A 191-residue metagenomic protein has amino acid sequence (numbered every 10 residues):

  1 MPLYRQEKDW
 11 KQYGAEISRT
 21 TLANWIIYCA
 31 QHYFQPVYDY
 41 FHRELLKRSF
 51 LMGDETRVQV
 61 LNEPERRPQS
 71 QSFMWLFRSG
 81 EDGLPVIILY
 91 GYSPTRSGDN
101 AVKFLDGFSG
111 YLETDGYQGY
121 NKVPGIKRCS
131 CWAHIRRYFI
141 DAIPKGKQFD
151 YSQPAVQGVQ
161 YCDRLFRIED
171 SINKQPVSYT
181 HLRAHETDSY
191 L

Functional and structural regions predicted by a protein language model:
M1-K8: Short, charged amphipathic recognition helices of the HTH superfamily and cognate SANT/SANTA-like modules
W10-E16, N24-W25, F34-T114: RNase H-like nuclease fold core
T20: Key DNA-contact positions within bacterial/archaeal DNA-binding proteins
V60-N62, P85-I87, Y120-V123, F139-A142: Short helix/loop capping segments that flank catalytic or ligand/cofactor-binding pockets
F104-I135: RNase H-like DDE/DDD metal-dependent nuclease/strand-transfer catalytic core used by mobile genetic elements
I126-P154: Conserved beta-strand -> loop -> alpha-helix junction used to position metal-binding or nucleic-acid-contacting
Q153-E169: A conserved active-site cap/scaffold subdomain adjacent to cofactor or substrate pockets
T180-T187: Conserved small/polar residues in nucleotide/adenosyl-binding loops
